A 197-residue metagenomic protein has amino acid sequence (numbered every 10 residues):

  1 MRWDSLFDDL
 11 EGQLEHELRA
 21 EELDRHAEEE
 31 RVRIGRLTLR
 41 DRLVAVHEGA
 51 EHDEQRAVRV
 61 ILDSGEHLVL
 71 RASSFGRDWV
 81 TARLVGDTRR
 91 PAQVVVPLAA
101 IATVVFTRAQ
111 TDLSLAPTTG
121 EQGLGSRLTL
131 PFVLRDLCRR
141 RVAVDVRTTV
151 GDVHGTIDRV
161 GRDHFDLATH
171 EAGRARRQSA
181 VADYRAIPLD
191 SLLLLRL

Functional and structural regions predicted by a protein language model:
M1-V69, S73-H154, D158-H164, A168-L197: Short glycine-rich, low-complexity segments
